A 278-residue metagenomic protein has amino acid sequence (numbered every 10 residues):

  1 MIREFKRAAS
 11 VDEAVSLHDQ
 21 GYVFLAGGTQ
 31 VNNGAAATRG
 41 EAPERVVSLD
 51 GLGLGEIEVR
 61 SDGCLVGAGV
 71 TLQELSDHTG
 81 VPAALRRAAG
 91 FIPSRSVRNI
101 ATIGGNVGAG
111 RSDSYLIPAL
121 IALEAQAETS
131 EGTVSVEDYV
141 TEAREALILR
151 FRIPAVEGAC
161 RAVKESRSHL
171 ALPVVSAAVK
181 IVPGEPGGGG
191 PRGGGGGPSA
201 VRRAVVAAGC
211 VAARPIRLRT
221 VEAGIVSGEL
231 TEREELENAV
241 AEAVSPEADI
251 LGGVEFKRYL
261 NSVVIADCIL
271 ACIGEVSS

Functional and structural regions predicted by a protein language model:
M1-S278: C-terminal structural segment of proteins
